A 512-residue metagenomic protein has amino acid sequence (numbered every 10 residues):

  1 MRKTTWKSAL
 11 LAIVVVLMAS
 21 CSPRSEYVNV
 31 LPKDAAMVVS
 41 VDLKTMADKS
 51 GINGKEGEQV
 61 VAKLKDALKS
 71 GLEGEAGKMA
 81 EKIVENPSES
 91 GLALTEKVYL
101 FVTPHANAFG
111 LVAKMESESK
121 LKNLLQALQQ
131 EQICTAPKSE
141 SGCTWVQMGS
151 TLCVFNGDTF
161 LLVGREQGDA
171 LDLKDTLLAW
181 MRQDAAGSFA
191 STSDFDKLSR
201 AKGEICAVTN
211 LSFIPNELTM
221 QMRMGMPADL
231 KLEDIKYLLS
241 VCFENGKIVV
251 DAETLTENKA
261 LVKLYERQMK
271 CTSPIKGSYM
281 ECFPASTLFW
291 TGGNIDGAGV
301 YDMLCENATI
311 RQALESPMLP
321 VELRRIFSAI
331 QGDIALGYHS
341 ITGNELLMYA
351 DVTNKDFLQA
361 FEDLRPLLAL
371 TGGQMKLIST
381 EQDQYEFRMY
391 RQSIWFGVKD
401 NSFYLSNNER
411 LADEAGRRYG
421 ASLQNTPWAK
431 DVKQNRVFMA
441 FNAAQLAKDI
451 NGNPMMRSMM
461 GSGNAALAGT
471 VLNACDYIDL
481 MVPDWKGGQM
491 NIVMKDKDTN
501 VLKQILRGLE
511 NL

Functional and structural regions predicted by a protein language model:
M1-A19: Sec-dependent bacterial lipoprotein signal peptides
C21-Q147, A186-N344, Q359-A369, I505-L512: Structural boundary/hinge residues at secondary-structure and domain interfaces
L100, T151-N156, A228-G246, S328 (+3 more regions): Broad, structure-driven detector of short, well-ordered beta-strand segments within folded domains
K114-S119, E166-D169, T353-D356, N408-A412: Helix N-cap motif at beta-to-alpha junctions
E116-N156, V208, K355-K399, A429-V437 (+3 more regions): Short Gly/Thr-rich strand-loop-strand
T144-L218, Q392-N473: A conserved glycine-rich beta-strand in the N-terminal activation segment of trypsin-fold
E315-K355, A369-S379, Q384-Q424, V432-K433: Extended, amphipathic alpha-helical scaffolds
M459-G461, A465-G469, N473-N511: C-terminal regions of mature proteins
